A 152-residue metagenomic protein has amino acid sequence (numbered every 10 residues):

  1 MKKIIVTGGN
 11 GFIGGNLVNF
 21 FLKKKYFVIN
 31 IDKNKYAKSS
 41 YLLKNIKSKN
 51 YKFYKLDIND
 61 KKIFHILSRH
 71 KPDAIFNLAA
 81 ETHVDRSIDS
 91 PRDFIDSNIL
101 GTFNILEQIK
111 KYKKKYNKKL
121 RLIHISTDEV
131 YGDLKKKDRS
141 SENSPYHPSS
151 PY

Functional and structural regions predicted by a protein language model:
M1-Y152: N-terminal Rossmann-like NAD(P)+-binding domain of SDR-like oxidoreductases, especially those catalyzing
